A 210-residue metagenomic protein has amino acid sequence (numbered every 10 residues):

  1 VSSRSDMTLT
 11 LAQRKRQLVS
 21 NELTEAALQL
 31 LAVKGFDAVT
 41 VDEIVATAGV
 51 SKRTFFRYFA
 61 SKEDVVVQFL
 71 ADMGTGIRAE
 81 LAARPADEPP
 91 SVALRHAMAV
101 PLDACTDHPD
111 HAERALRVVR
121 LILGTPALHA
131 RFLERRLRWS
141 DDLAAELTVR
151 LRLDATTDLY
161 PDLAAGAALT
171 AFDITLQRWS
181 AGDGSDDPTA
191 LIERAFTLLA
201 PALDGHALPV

Functional and structural regions predicted by a protein language model:
V1-D6, A145, V149, R178-V210: C-terminal peripheral helix-coil segments that are non-catalytic and often amphipathic
V1-K34, A38-V50: Basic, helix-initiating cap at the start of DNA-binding domains
T10, K34-F36, G49-V50, F56-V66 (+1 more regions): HTH DNA-binding helix-turn interface
L31, T40-V41, K62, V66-M73 (+2 more regions): Amphipathic alpha-helical segments enriched in hydrophobic/aromatic and basic residues that form the DNA-contacting
E43-A46, F55, L94: Append "Primarily bacterial transcriptional regulators
Q68, T75-V118: Hydrophobic alpha-helical connector segments
C105-P109, T175-D183: Secondary-structure edge/capping motif, primarily at the C-terminal ends of alpha-helices and the immediately following
T125, L137-A164: Hydrophobic alpha-helical bundle segments that form small-molecule/ligand-binding pockets
